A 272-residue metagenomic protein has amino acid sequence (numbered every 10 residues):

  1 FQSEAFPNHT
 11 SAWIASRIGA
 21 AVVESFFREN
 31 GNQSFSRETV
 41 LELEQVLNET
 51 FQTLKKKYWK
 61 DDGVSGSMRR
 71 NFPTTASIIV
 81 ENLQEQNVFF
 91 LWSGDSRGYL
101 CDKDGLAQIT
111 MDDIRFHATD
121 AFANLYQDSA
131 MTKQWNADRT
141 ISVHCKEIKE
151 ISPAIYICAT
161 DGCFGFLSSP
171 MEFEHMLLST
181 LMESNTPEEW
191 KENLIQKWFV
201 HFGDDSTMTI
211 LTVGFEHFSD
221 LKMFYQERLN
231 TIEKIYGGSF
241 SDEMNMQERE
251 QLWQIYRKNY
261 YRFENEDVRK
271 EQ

Functional and structural regions predicted by a protein language model:
F1, A137-Q272: C-terminal catalytic subdomain
F1-S34: Primarily the active-site beta-strand->alpha-helix module of PP2C/PPM metal-dependent phosphatases, and frequently
G19, E29-D102, A130-I151: Catalytic core of PPM/PP2C metal-dependent serine/threonine phosphatase domains
E24-R28, E81, G105, F164 (+1 more regions): Hydrophobic/aromatic-lined pockets within catalytic cores
Q86-W92, G105-D112, H217-E227: Short, well-ordered strand-loop elements centered on a beta-strand within folded domains, enriched for acidic residues
G94-R97, D112-H117, F173: A short, sequence-level motif marking secondary-structure junctions
Y99-C101, Q108-I109, H117-A118, G165-S168: Short acidic/glycine-rich loop or secondary-structure boundary segments that cap or lie
A107, D112-D138: Glycine-rich phosphate-binding loop plus the immediately following alpha-helix
